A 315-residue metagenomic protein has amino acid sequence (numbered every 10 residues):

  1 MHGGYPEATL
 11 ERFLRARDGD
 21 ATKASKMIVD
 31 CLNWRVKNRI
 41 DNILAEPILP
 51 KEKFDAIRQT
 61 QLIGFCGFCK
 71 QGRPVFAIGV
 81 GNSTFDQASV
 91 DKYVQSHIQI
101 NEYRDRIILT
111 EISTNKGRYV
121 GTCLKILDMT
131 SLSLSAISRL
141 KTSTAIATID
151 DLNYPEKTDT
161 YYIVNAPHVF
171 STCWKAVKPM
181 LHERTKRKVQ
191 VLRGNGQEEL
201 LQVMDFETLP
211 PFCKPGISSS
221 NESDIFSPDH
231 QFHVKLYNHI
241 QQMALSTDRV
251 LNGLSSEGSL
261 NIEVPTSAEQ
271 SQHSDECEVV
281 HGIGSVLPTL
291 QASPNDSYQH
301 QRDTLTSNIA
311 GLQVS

Functional and structural regions predicted by a protein language model:
M1-S315: Basic, amphipathic alpha-helical/coil surface patches used to engage anionic, phosphate-bearing ligands and membranes
